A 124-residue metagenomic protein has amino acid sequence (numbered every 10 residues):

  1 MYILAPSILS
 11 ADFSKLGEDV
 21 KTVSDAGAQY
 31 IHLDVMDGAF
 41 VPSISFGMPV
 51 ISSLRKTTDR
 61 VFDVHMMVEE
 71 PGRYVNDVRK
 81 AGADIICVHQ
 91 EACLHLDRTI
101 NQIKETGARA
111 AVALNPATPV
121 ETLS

Functional and structural regions predicted by a protein language model:
M1-C87, E91-H95, Q102-E105, A110 (+1 more regions): Conserved N-terminal beta1-alpha1 strand-loop-helix module at the mouth
L114-P116: Short gly/ser/thr-rich secondary-structure transition/capping motifs
P119: Short acidic loop-to-helix transition motifs that present clustered carboxylates
